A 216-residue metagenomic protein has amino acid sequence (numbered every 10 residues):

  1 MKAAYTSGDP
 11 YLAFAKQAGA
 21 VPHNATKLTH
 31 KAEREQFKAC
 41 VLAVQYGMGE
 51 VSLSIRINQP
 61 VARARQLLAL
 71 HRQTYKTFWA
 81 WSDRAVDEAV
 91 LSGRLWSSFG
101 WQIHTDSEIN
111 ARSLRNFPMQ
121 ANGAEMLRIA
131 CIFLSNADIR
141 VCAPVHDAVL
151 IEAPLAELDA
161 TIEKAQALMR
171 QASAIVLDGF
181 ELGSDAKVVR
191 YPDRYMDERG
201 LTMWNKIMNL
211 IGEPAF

Functional and structural regions predicted by a protein language model:
M1-F216: Conserved catalytic core of nucleotide polymerization and phosphodiester-bond processing enzymes
